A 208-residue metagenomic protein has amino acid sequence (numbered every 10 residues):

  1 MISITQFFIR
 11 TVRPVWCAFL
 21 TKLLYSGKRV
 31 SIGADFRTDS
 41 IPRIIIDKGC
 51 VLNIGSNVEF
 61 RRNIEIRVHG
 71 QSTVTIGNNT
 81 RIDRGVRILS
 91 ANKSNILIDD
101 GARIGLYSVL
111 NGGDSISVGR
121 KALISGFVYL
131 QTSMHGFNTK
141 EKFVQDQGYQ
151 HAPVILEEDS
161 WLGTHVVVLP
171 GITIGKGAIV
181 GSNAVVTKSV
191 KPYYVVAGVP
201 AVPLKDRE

Functional and structural regions predicted by a protein language model:
M1-V51: Extended, small-residue-rich solenoid/repeat segments and analogous flexible loops that form exposed scaffolds
I2-I4, L23, I54, E157-L162 (+1 more regions): Hydrophobic transmembrane signal anchors and adjacent membrane-proximal interface regions, especially in viral
R13, K142-F143, K191: Generic structural signal for alpha-helix starts
L24, I88-S90, S182: Short, functionally important structural connectors and interaction interfaces within domains
R43-I54, E59-P170, V199, R207-E208: Flexible, glycine/small-residue-enriched loop-and-beta-strand segment within the central core of proteins
I172-A197, A201: C-terminal/domain-terminus segments
L204: Acidic, carboxylate-rich catalytic segments that either coordinate divalent cations
